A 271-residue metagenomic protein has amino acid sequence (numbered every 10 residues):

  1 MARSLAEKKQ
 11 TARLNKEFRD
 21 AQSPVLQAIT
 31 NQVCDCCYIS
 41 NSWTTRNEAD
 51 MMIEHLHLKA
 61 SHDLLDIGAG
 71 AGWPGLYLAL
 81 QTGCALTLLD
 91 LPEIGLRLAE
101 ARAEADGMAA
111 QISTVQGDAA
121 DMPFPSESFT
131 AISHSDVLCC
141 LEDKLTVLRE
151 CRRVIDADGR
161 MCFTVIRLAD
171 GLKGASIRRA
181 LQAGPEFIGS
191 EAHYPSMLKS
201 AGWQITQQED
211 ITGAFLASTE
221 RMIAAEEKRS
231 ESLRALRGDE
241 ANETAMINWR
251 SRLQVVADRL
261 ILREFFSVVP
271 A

Functional and structural regions predicted by a protein language model:
M1-V33: N-terminal, positively charged/glycine-rich alpha-helical extensions of SAM-dependent methyltransferases
S42-H62: Conserved alpha-helix/loop element of class I SAM-dependent methyltransferases that forms part of the SAM/SAH-binding
D63-D121: Class I SAM-dependent methyltransferase SAM/SAH-binding core
A120-A131: A short acidic, Gly/Pro-enriched loop at the edge of an enzyme's catalytic core that lines a small-molecule cofactor
T130-D143: A short SAM/SAH-binding and catalytic strip from SAM-dependent methyltransferases
L145-R160: A short glycine-rich, Lys/Arg-flanked "PGG" loop and its adjoining helix->strand segment in the class I
F163-E186: Short, glycine-/aromatic-enriched active-site segment of Class I SAM-dependent methyltransferases
Q207-A271: Conserved Class I S-adenosyl-L-methionine
